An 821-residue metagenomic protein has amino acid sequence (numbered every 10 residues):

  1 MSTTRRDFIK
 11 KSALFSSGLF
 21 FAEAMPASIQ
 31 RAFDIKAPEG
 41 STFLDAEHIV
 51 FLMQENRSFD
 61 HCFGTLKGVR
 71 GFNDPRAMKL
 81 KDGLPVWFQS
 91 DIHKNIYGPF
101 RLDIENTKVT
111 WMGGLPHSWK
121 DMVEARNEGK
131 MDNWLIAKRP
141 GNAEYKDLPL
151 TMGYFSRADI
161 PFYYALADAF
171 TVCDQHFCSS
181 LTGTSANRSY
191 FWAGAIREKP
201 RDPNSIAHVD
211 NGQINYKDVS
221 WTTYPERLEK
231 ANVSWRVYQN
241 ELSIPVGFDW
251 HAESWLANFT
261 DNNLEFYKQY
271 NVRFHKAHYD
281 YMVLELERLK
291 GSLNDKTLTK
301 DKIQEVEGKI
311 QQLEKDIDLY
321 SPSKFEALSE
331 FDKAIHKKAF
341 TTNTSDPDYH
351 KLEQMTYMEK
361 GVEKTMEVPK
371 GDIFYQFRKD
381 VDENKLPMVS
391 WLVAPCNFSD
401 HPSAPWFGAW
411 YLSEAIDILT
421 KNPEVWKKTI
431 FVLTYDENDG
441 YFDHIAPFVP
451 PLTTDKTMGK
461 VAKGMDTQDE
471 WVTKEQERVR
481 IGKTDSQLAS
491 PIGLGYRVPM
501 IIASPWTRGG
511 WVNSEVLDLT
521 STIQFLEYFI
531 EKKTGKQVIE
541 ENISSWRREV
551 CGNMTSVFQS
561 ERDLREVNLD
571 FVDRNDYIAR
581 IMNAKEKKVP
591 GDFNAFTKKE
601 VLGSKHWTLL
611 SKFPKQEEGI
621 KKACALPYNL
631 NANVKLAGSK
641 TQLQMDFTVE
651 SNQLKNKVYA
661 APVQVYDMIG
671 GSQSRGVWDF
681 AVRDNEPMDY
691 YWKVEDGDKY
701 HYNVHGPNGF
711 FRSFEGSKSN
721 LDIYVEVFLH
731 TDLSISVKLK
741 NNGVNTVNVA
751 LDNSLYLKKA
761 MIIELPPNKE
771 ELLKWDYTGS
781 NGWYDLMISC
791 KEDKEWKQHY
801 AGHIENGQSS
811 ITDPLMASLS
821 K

Functional and structural regions predicted by a protein language model:
S2-T4, F8-K821: N-terminal pro-sequences and low-complexity stem/linker regions of secreted or lumenal proteins
